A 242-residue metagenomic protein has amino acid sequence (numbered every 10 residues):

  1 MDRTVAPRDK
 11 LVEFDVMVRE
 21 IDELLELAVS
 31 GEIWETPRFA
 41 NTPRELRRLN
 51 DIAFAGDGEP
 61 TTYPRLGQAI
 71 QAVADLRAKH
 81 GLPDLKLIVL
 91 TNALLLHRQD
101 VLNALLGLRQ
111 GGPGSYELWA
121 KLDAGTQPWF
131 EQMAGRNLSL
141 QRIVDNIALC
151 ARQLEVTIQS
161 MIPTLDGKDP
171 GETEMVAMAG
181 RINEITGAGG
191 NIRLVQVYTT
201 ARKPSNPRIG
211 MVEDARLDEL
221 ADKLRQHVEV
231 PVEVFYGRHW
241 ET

Functional and structural regions predicted by a protein language model:
M1-G114: Conserved Radical SAM active-site core
L11, D15, N137, M211-D218: Short, conserved loop/turn and helix-capping segments at secondary-structure boundaries that abut family-defining
V18, D22, L102-N103, Q127-E131 (+1 more regions): Generic detector of well-ordered alpha-helical segments enriched in charged/polar residues, highlighting helical
E23-S30, D75, L149, G180 (+2 more regions): A generic structural signal for well-ordered alpha-helical segments enriched in polar/charged residues
T61-G210: Conserved AdoMet/S-adenosylmethionine-binding subsite of the radical SAM
V176, A215-T242: C-terminal accessory extensions appended to soluble enzyme cores
